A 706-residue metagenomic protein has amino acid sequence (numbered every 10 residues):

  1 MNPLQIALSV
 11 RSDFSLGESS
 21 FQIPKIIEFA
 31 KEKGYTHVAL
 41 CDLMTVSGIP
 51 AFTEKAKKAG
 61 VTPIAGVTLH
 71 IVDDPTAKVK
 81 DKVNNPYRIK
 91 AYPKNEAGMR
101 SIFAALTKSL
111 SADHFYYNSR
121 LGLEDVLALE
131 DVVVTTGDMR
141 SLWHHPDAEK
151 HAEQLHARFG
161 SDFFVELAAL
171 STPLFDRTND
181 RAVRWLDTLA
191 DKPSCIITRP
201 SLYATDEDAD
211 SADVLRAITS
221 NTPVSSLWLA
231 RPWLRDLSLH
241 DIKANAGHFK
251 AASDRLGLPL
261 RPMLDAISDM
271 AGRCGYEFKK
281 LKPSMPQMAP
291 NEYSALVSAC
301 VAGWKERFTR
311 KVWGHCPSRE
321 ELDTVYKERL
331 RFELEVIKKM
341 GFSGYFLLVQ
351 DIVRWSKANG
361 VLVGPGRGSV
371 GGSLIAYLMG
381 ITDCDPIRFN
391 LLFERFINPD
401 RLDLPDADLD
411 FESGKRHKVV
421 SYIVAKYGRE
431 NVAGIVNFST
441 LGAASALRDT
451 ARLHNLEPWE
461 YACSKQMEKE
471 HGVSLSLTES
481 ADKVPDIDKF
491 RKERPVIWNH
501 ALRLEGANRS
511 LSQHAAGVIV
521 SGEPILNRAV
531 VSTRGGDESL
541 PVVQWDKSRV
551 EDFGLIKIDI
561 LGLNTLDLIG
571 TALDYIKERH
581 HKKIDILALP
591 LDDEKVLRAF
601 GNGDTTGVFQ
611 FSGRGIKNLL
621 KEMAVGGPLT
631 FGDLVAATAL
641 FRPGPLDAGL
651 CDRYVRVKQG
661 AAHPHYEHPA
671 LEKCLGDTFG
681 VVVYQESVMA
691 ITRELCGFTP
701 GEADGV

Functional and structural regions predicted by a protein language model:
M1-V706: Alpha-helical scaffold/interaction cores of sigma-54-like transcription cofactors and many family A DNA polymerases
